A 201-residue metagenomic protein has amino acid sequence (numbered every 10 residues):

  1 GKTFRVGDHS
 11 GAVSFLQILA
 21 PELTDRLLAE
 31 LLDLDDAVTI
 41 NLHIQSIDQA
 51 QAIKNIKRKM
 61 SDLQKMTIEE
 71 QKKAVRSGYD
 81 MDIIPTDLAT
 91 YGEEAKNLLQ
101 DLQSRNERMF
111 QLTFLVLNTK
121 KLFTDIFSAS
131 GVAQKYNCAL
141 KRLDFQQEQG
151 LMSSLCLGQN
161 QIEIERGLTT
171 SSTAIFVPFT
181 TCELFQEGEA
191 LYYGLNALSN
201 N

Functional and structural regions predicted by a protein language model:
G1-C182: Extended, folded cores of ATP/NTP-driven motor/assembly subunits in large transport and secretion machines
F179-N201: Active-site-adjacent "gating/activation" loops or surface patches in catalytic cores
